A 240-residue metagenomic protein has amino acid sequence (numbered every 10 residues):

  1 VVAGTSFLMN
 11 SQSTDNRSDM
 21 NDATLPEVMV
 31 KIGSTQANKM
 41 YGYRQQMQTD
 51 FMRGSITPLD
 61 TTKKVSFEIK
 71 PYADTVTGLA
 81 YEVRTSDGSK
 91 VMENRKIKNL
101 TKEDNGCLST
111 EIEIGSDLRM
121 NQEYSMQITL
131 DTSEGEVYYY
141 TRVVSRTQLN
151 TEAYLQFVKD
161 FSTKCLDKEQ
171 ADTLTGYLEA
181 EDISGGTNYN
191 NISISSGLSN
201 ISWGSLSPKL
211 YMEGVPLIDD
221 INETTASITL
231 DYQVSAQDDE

Functional and structural regions predicted by a protein language model:
V1-N10: Sec-dependent N-terminal signal peptides of Gram-positive bacterial secreted proteins and lipoproteins
S13-Y81, E123-G214, E240: Core segments of small alpha/beta cavity-forming domains
I56, N99-L100, M212-I221: Short amphipathic beta-strand and strand-loop transition segments with alternating hydrophobic
G88-K98: Surface-exposed loop/edge segments in extracytoplasmic proteins
L100-E113: Aromatic sugar-binding surface patches on proteins that engage polysaccharides or sugar-phosphate polymers
E113-G115, Q127-S133, Q233: Beta-strand-rich extracellular modules
D220-V234: A short hydrophobic beta-strand element
